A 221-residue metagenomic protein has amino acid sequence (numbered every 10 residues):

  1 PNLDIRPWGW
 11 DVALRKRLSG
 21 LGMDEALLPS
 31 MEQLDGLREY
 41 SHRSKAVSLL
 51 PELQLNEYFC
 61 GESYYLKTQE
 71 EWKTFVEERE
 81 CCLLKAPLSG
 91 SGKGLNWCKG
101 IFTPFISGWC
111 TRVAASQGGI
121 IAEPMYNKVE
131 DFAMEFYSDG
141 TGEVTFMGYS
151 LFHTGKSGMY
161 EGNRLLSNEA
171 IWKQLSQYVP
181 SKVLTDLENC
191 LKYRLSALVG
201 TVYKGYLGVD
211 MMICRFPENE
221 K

Functional and structural regions predicted by a protein language model:
P1, R43-P51, Q69, F102-G108 (+1 more regions): Well-ordered, non-membrane alpha-helical segments in soluble/globular domains
P1-E78, S89-G90: Conserved N-proximal alpha/beta basic substrate-recognition cap immediately N-terminal to, or forming the N-lobe
L14-G22, K93-N96, F132-A133, F216-E220: A short acidic (Asp/Glu
L55-N56, E80, S116-Q117, V199-Y203: Short secondary-structure junctions
C60-L66, F75-W97, T111-K128: ATP-grasp fold ATP-binding core
E62-S63, C82-S107, A133, K156-L175: Glycine-rich phosphate-binding loop of ATP-grasp-fold ATP-dependent ligases
E80, T103-E161, G208, M212-K221: Phosphate-binding site of ATP-dependent enzymes
G158-E220: A long amphipathic alpha-helix within ATP-dependent nucleotide-binding catalytic cores
